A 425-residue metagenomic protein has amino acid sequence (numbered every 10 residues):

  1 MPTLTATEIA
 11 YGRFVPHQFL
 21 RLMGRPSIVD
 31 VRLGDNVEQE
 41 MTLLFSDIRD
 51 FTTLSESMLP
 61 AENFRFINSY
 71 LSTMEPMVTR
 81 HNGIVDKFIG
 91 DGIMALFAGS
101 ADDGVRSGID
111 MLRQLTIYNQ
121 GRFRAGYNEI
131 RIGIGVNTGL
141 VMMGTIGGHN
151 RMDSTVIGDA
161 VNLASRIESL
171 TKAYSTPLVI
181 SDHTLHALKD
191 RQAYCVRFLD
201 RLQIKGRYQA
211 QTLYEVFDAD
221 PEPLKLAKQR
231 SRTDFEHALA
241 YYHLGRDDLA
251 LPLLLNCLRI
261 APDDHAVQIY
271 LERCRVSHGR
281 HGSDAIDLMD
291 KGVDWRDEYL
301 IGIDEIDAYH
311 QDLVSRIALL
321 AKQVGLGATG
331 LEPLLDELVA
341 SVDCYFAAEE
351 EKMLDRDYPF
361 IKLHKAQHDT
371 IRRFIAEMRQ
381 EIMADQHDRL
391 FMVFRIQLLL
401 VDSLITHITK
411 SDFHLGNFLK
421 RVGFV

Functional and structural regions predicted by a protein language model:
M1-E38, Q268, G279-D290: Regulatory cytosolic signal-relay segments
T5-G12, V29-D110, S154: Catalytic NTP-binding/metal-coordinating core of nucleotidyl cyclase/transferase enzymes
I67-G83, A98-I134, T138, D159-K172 (+1 more regions): Alpha-helical scaffold within the catalytic cores of cyclic-nucleotide enzymes
L96-D102, I134-S154, L170-A173, F217-P221: Catalytic strand-loop-helix junctions within cyclic-nucleotide turnover domains
K172-D247, L255-D290: Cytosolic regulatory/linker segments at or just downstream of nucleotide-handling modules in signal-transduction
M289-V425: Small-residue-biased structural context
